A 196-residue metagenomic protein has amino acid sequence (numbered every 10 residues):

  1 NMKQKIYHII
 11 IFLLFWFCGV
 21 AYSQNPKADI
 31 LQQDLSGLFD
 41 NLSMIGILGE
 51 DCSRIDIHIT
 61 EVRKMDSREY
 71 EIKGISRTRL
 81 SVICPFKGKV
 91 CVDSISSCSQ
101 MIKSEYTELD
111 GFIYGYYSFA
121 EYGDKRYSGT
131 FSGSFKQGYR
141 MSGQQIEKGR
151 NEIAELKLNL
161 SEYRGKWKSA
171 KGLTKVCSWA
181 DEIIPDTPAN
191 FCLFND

Functional and structural regions predicted by a protein language model:
N1-K27: Bacterial Sec-dependent N-terminal signal peptides
N25-D196: Central antiparallel beta-sheet cores of small beta-barrel/beta-sandwich binding domains
